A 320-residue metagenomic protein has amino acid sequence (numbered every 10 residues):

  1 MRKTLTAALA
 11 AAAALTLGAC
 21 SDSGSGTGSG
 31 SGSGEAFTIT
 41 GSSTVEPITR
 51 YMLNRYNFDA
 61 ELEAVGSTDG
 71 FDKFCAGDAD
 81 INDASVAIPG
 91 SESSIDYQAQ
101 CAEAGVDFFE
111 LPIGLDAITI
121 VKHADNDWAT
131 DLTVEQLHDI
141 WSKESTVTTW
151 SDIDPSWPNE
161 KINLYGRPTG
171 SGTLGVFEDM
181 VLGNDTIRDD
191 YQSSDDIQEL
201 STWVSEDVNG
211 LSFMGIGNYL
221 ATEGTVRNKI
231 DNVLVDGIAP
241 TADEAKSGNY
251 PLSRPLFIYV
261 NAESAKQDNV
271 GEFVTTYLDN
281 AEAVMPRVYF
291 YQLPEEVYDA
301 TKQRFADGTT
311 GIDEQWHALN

Functional and structural regions predicted by a protein language model:
M1-A8: Bacterial N-terminal signal peptides that target proteins for export
L15-A19: C-terminal motif of bacterial Sec signal peptides marking the signal peptidase cleavage site
D22, G28-S142: N-terminal segment of the mature folded domain
G30-S33, F257-N320: Extracellular/periplasmic juxtamembrane helices and adjacent flexible linkers that interface with membrane partners
F71-K73, D80-D83, Y165-P240: Ligand-binding pocket segment of bilobal, Venus flytrap-like solute-binding proteins
S93-F109, A221-K246: Ligand-binding "clamshell"
L111-D190, D195-T202: Extracytoplasmic ligand-binding site segments that recognize negatively charged/polar headgroups
A117-D127, A245-S247, P255-N269: A bilobed periplasmic-binding-protein/Venus flytrap-type ligand-binding module shared by bacterial periplasmic
